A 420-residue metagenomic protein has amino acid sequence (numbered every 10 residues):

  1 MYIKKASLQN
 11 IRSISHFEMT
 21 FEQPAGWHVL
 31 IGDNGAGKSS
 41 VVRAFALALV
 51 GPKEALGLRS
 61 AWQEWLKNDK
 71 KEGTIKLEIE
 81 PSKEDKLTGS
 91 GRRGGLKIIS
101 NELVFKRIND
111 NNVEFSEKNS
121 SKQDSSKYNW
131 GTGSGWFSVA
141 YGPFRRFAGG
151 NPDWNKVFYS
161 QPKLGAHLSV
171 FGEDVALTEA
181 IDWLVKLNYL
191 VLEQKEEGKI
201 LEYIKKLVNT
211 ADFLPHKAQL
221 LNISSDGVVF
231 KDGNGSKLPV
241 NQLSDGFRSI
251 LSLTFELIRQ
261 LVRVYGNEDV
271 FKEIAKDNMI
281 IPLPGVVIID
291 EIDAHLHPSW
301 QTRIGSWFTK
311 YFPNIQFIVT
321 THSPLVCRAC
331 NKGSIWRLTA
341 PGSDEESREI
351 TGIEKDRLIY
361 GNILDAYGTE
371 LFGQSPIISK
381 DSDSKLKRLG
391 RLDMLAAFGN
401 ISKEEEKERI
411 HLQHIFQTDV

Functional and structural regions predicted by a protein language model:
M1-A176, K195-E196, N331, K387 (+1 more regions): P-loop NTPase switch/coupling surface
M1-R59, N222, D226-L371, P376-I377: Switch/communication elements of ASCE P-loop NTPase nucleotide-binding domains
A44, A140, Y203-A211, W307 (+1 more regions): Amphipathic alpha-helical segments that form well-ordered structural scaffolds and often line/cohere around active
A48, W183, L187, Q260 (+1 more regions): Solvent-exposed, amphipathic alpha-helical segments
N68-K76, E273-I289, R391-A396: Short, mixed-charge aromatic SLiMs
D153, L221-N222, K380-S384: Short coil/turn segments at secondary-structure boundaries
P162-L283, K403, D419: Extended helical coiled-coil dimerization/tether regions that scaffold and oligomerize large DNA-maintenance assemblies
G342, G352-V420: Acidic, Mg2+-coordinating catalytic modules of nucleic-acid enzymes
